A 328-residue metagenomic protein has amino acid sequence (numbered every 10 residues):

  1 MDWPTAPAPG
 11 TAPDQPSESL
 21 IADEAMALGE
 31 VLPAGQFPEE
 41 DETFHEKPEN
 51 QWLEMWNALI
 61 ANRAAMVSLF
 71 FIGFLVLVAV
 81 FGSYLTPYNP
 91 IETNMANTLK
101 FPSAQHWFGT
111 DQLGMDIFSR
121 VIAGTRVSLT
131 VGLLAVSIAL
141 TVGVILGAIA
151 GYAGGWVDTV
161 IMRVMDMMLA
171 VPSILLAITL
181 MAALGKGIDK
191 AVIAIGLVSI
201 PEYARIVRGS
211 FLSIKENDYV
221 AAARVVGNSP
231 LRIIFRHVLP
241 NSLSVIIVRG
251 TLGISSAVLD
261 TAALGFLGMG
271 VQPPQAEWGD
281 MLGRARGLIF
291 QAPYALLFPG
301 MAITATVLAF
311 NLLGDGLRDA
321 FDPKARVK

Functional and structural regions predicted by a protein language model:
M1-V144, A148-I149, W156, A170 (+6 more regions): Gly/Trp-centered helix-boundary motif
F37-E39, V127-V131, L146, D158-M162 (+6 more regions): Short alpha-helical transmembrane interface motifs in multi-pass membrane proteins
F44, P48, T110, A153-W156 (+10 more regions): Residue-level signature of the cytosolic catalytic core of signaling kinases
L53, M115-T130, L134, G154-M162 (+2 more regions): Amphipathic cytosolic juxtamembrane alpha-helices at the membrane-cytosol interface of multi-pass membrane transporters
I72, R120, M162, D166 (+6 more regions): Residue-level recognition of transmembrane alpha-helices in multi-pass small-molecule transporters/permeases
L75-V76, L140, D166, A182 (+4 more regions): Residue-level recognition of pore/gate-forming positions within transmembrane alpha-helices of multi-pass
W107, D111, T141-G143, A148-N217 (+2 more regions): Generic hydrophobic transmembrane alpha-helix motif, especially the helices
L180-A183, I195, G209-F211, L259-A302 (+1 more regions): Glycine-rich helix-loop "coupling/hinge" segments at transmembrane-helix boundaries in multipass transporters
